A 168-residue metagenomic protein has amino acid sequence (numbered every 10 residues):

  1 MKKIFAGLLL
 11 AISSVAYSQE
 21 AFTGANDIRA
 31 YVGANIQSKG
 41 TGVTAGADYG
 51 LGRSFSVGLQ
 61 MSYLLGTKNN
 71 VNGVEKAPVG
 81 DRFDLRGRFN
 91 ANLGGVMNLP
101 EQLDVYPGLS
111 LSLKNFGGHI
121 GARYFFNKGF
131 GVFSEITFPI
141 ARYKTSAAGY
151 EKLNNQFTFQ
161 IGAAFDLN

Functional and structural regions predicted by a protein language model:
M1-G24: Bacterial Sec-dependent N-terminal signal peptides
L8-L9, N35, G129: A periodicity- and composition-biased signal for non-globular, repetitive helical segments
A16, I28-V32, A45, V57 (+1 more regions): Repeat-unit-sized solenoid/scaffold elements
Y17-V57, F89, G94, Q156-Q160 (+1 more regions): Short glycine/proline- and aromatic-enriched beta-strand/turn motifs that initiate or cap beta-hairpins
T23-D27, N98-D104, I140-Y143: Flexible, solvent-exposed coil segments and beta strand-coil junctions, predominantly the extracellular/periplasmic
V32-V43, G108-H119, A147-Q156: Solvent-exposed loop/turn segments connecting transmembrane beta-strands in outer-membrane beta-barrel proteins
D48-K128, L167-N168: Gram-negative (and chloroplast) outer-membrane scaffold detector with strong preference for beta-barrel transmembrane
L64-V71, R123-N168: Predominantly the C-terminal beta-signal and adjacent terminal strand-loop region of outer-membrane beta-barrel
